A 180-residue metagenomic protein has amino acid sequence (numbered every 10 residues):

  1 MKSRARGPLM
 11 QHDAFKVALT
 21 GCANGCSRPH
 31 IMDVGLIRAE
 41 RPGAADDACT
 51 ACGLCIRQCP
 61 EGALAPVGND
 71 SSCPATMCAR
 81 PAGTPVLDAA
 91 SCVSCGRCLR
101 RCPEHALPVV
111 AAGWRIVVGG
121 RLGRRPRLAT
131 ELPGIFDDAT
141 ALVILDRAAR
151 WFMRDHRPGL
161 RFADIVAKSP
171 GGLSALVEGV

Functional and structural regions predicted by a protein language model:
M1-Q58, R80, S91-V93: Small-residue-enriched alpha-helical segments and adjacent helix-cap loops that form tight helix-helix packing
R6, S27, L54-L64, R100-L107 (+2 more regions): Generic secondary-structure signature for well-ordered alpha-helical cores
L9-F15, P66, R154-K168: Flexible, glycine/charged-enriched surface loops at secondary-structure junctions
C26, S94, V166-V180: Short glycine/threonine-rich loop-to-helix capping motif typified by GTGT followed within a few residues by an Asp-Pro
V34-R38, P108, W114-R121: Short beta-strand elements
L54-L87, R97-G113: Iron-sulfur cluster-binding cysteine motifs and their immediate structural context in ferredoxin-like electron-transfer
A79, T84, G113-R115, R121-G123 (+2 more regions): Extended, low-polarity segments enriched in aliphatic/aromatic residues
A112, G120-H156: A hydrophobic, small-residue-rich beta->alpha segment in the mid-to-C-terminal subdomain of diverse proteins
